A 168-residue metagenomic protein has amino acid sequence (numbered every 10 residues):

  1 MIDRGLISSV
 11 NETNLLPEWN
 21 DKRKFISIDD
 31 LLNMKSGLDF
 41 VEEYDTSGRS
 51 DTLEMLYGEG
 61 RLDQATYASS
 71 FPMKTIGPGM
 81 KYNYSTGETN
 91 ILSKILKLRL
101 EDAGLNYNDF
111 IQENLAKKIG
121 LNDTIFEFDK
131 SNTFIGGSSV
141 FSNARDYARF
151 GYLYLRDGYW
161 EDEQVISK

Functional and structural regions predicted by a protein language model:
M1, G60-R61, K94, K118: A generic short-segment signal for beta-strand/edge and adjacent turn/coil regions
M1-S9, L31, L92-L96, Y147-F150: Active-site SXXK
D3-D39, E43, S70-M73, E101-S138: Active-site helix/loop module of the DD-peptidase/beta-lactamase fold, centered on the serine-lysine SxxK catalytic
P17-W19, D30, G37-S85: Catalytic cores of extracellular degradative/oxidative enzymes
W19-K24, L56-G60, M80-E88, A103 (+2 more regions): Extracytoplasmic/periplasmic, Sec-exported soluble proteins
K24-I28, Q64, E88, Y107 (+3 more regions): Stable alpha-helical elements in mature extracytoplasmic
T66-Y82, L98-E101, L105, N122-K168: Penicillin-binding protein/beta-lactamase superfamily catalytic region
